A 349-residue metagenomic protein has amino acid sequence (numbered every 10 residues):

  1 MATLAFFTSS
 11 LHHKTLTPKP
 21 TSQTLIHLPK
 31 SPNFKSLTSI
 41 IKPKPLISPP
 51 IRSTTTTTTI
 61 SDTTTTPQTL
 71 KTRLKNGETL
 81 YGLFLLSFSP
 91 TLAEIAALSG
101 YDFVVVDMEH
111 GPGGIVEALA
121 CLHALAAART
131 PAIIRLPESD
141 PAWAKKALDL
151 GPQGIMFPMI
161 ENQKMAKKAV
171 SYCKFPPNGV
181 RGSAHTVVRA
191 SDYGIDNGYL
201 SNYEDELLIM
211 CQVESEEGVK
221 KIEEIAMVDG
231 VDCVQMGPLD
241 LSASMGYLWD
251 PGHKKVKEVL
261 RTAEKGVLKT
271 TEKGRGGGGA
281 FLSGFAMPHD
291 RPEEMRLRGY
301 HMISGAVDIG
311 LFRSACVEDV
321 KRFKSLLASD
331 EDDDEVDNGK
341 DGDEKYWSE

Functional and structural regions predicted by a protein language model:
A2-E349: Expand to "…catalyze enediolate/carbanion chemistry for C-C bond making/breaking, isomerization, decarboxylation
